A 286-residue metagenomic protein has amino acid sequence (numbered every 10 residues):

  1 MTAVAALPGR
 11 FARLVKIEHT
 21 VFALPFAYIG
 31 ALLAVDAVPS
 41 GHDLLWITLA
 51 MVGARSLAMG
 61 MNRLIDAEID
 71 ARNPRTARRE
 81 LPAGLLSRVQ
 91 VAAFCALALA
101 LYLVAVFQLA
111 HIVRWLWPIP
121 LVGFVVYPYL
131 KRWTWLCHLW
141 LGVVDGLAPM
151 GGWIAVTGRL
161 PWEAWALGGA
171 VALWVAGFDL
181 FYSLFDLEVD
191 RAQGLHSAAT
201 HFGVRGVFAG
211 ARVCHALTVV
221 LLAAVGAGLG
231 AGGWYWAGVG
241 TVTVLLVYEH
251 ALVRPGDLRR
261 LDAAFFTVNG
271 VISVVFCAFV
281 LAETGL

Functional and structural regions predicted by a protein language model:
M1-G9, M59, R63-L86, L180-R205 (+1 more regions): Cytosolic, membrane-interface loops and tails of multi-pass inner-membrane proteins
A3-G9, L217-V220, A224-L286: Extended hydrophobic alpha-helices typical of membrane-associated regions
G9-R13, L49, S56, R79-A166 (+4 more regions): Intramembrane alpha-helical segments
K16-L33, S273-C277: The first (N-terminal) embedded transmembrane alpha-helix
L32-L49, H111-F124, H138-Q193, H201-L221 (+3 more regions): Functional transmembrane core segments of multi-pass inner-membrane proteins
L44-M51, A67-P118, A192-G233, A237 (+2 more regions): Multi-pass membrane catalytic core of lipid/isoprenoid biosynthesis enzymes
A50-N62, F124-P128, A170-F178, Y182 (+1 more regions): Alpha-helical transmembrane segments of multi-pass membrane proteins
A54, A58, L101-Y102, A148 (+5 more regions): Alpha-helical transmembrane segments of multipass membrane proteins
